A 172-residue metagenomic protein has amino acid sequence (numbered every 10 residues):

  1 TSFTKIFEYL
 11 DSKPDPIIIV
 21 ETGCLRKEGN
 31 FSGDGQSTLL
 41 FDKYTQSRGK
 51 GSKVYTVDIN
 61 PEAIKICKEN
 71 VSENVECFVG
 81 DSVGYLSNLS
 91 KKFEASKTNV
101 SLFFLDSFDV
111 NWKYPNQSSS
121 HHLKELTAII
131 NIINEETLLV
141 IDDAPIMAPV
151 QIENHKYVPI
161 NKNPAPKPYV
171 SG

Functional and structural regions predicted by a protein language model:
T1, S32-G35, G80, N116-L123 (+1 more regions): Conserved phosphate-coordination/catalytic loops
F3-G84: SAM cofactor-binding core of SAM-dependent methyltransferases, primarily the Rossmann-like beta-alpha-beta module
V20-T22, V57, G80, F103-S107 (+1 more regions): Active-site flanking residues adjacent to catalytic metal/cofactor-binding acidic residues
Y44-R48, A95-K97, I129-E135: Short, conserved loop/helix-junction motifs that constitute active-site signature segments in enzyme catalytic cores
N74-E76, S101, T137: Short, conserved active-site loop motifs that form the nucleotide-linked donor/cofactor pocket
G80-S87, K91, S107: Conserved SAM/SAH-binding loop
E94-S107, N111: Short SAM/SAH-binding signature in class I
D109-G172: C-terminal substrate-binding/active-site "lid" region of AdoMet-derived donor-dependent transferases
